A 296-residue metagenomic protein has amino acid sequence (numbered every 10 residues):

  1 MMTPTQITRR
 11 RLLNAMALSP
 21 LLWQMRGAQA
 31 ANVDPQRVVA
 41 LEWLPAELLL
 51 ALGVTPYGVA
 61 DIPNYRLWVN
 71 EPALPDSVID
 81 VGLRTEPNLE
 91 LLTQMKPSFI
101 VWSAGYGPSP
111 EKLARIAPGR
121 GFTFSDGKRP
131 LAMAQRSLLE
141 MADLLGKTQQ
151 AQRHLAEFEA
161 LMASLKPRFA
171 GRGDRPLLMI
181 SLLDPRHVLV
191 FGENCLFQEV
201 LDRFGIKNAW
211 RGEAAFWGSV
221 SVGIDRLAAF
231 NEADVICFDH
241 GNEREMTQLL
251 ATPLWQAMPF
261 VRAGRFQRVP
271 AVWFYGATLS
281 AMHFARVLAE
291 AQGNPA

Functional and structural regions predicted by a protein language model:
M2-T5, R11-A30: N-terminal export signals
Q36-R37, A132, R136, F230 (+1 more regions): Structured C-terminal subdomain patch of bacterial secreted/periplasmic proteins
R37, A117-L183, W210, F274 (+1 more regions): Extracytoplasmic substrate-binding proteins
R37, W43-M95, G105: A short, structured surface patch at a secondary-structure boundary
P45, A51, P110-T148, R244-R268: Charged, glycine-enriched surface loops/patches that mediate electrostatic binding to polyanionic ligands
V81-L89, A214-I224: Short helix-initiation/N-cap motifs at beta->coil->alpha
K96-I100, E232-A233: Proline-aspartate-enriched helix->loop->beta-strand connector
E193-G218: Alpha-helical, coiled-coil/dimerization segments enriched in small aliphatic residues
